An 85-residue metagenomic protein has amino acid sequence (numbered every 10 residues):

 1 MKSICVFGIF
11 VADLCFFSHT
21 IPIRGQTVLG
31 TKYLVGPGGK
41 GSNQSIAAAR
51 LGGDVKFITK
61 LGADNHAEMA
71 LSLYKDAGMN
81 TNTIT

Functional and structural regions predicted by a protein language model:
M1-K60, N65-L71, K75-M79: Glycine-rich phosphate/adenosyl-contacting loop at the front of the ribokinase-like
N82-T85: A short, structured active-site edge motif that brings together acidic residues
